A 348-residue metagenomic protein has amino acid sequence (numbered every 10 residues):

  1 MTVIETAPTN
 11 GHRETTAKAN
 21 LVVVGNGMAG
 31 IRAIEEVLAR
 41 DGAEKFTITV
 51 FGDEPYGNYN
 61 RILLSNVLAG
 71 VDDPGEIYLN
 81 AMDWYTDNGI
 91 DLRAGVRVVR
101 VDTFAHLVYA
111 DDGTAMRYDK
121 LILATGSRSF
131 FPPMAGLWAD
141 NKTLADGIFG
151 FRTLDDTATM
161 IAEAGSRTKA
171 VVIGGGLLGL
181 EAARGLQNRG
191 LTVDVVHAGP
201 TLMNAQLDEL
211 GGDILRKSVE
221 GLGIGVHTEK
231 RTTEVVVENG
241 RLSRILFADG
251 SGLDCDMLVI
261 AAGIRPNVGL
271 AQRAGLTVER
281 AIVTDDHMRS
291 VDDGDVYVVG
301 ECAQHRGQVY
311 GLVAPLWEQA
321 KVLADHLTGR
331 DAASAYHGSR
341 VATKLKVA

Functional and structural regions predicted by a protein language model:
T2-N20, C302-A348: Mid-to-C-terminal Rossmann-like scaffold of FAD/NAD(P)H-dependent oxidoreductases
I4, P8-D91, A183-Q206: Beta1-alpha1 glycine-rich phosphate/pyrophosphate-binding loop at the start of Rossmann-like nucleotide-binding domains
T9, A43-T47, D91-Y109, M116 (+1 more regions): A Rossmann-like FAD-binding core segment of flavoenzymes
K18-N20, G95, A145, S166-K169 (+1 more regions): Phosphate-coordination loops involved in phosphoryl transfer and adenosine-cofactor binding
M28-I31, P55, S127-S129, D155 (+3 more regions): Residue-level detector of alpha-helix initiation sites
I122-L123, V259: N-terminal Rossmann-like NAD(P) cofactor-binding module of classical short-chain dehydrogenase/reductase
T125-R189: Glycine-rich dinucleotide-binding loop and its adjacent helix/turn
N141-G165, E238-L246, S251-D325: FAD-site-proximal beta/loop scaffold in flavoenzymes
